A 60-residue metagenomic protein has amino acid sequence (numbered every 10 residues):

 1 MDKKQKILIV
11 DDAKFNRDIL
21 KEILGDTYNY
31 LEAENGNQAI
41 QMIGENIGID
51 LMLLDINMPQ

Functional and structural regions predicted by a protein language model:
M1-L8, A13: Non-catalytic signal-transmission and effector/linker regions of two-component phosphorelay proteins
V10-D11, A33, M52: Conserved sequence signature across two-component system core domains
A13-K14, N37: A short coil/beta-turn micro-motif at the C-terminal edge of the histidine kinase catalytic ATP-binding domain
K14-L31: Two-component/phosphorelay signaling modules centered on CheY-like receiver
E32-Q41: Helix N-cap/capping motif at the beta->alpha junctions
N46-L51: Short acidic/histidine-rich motifs immediately flanking catalytic phosphotransfer sites in two-component signaling
D55: Active-site residues of response regulator receiver
M58: Receiver (REC) domain active-site loop signature in two-component systems and cognate sites in sensor histidine kinases
